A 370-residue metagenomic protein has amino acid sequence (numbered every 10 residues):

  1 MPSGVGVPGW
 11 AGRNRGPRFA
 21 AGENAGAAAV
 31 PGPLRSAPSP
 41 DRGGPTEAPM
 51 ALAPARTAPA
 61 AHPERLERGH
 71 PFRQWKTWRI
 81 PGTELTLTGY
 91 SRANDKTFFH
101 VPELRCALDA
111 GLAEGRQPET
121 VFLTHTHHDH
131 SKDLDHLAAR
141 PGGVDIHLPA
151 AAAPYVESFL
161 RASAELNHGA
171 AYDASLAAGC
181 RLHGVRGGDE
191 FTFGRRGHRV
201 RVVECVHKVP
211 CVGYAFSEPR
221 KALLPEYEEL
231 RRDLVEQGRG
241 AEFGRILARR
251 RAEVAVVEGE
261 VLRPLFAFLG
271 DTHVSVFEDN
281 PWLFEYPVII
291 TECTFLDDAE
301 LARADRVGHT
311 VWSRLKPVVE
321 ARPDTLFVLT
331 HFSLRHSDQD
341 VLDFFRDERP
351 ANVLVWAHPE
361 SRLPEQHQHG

Functional and structural regions predicted by a protein language model:
A51-E119, V212-F216, L223, G259-L269 (+1 more regions): Conserved beta-strand hairpin/beta-sheet module of binuclear metal-dependent hydrolase folds, prominently
A107-Y155: Active-site metal-binding motif and surrounding structural segment of the metallo-beta-lactamase
G111, T126, A151, C205 (+4 more regions): Active-site metal-binding loops of divalent metal-dependent hydrolases
A152-R186, R335: Active-site neighborhood of divalent metal-dependent phosphoester bond hydrolases
S175-G194, V276-G370: Binuclear metal-ion centers of metallo-dependent hydrolases, dominated by the metallo-beta-lactamase
R195-F268, T272-F284, V288-C293: Active-site-proximal loop/helix segment associated with metal-binding centers of metalloenzymes
